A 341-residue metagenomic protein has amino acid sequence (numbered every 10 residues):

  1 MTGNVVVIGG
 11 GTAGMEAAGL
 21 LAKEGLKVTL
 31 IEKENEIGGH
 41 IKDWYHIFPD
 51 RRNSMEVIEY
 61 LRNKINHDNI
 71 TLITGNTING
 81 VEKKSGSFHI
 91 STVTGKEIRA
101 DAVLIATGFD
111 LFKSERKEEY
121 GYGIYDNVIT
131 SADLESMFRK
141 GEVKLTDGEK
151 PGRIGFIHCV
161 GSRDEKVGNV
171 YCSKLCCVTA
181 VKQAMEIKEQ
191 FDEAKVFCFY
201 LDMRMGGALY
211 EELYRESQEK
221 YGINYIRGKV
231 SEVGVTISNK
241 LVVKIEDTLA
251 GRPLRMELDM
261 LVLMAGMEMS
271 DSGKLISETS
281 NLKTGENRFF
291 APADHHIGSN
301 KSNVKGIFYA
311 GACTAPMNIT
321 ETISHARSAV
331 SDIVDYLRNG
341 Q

Functional and structural regions predicted by a protein language model:
M1-Q341: Residues forming the flavin
